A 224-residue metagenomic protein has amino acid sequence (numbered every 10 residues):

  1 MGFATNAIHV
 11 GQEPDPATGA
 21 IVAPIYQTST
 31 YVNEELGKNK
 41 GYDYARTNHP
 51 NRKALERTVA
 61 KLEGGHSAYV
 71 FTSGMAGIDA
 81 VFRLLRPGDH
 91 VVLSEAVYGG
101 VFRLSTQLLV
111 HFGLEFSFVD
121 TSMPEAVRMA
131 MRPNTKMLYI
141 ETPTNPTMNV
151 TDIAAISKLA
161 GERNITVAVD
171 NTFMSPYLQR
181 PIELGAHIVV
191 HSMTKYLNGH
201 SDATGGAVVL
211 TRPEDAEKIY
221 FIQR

Functional and structural regions predicted by a protein language model:
M1-Y42, H49: N-terminal glycine-rich, Lys/His-bearing helix-loop that initiates the first secondary-structure elements of many
T30-D79, R83-L84, G100-Q107: Conserved N-terminal alpha-helix of the aminotransferase class I/II PLP-enzyme fold
A68-R224: Conserved PLP-enzyme active-site core in the AAT-like
